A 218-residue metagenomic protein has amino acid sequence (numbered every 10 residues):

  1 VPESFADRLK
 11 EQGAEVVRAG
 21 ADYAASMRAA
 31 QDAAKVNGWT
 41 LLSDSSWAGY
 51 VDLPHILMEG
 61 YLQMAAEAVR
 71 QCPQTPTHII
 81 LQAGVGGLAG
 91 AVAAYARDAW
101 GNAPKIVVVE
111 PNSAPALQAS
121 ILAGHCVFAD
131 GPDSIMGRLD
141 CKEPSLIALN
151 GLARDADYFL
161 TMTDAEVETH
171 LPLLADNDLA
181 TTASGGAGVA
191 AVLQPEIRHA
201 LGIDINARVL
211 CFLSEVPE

Functional and structural regions predicted by a protein language model:
V1-A33, A116-A129, A148: Active-site-proximal loop->helix
Q12-G13, N37, N102, D155: Short, structured coil segments at secondary-structure junctions
R18-A19, L41-D44, L81, V108-V109 (+2 more regions): General beta-strand structural signal in soluble alpha/beta enzymes
M27, L88-G90, E168, G188-V189: Short, well-ordered alpha-helical microsegments
A30-V36, H55-G60, I121-A123, L174-D178: Short, surface-exposed amphipathic charged segments that create phosphate/polyanion-binding patches used for binding
A48-R154, R198-E218: Glycine-rich phosphate/pyrophosphate-binding loop at beta-loop-alpha junctions
P144-D204: Active-site-adjacent helical/loop segments in soluble small-molecule enzymes
